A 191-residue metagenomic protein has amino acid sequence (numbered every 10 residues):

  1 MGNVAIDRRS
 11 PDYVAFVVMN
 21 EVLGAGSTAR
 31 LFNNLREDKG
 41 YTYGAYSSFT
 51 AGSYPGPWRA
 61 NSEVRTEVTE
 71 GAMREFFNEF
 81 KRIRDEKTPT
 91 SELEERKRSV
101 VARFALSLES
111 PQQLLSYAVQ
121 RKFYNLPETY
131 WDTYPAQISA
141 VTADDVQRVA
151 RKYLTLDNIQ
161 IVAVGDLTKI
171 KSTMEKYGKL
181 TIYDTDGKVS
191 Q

Functional and structural regions predicted by a protein language model:
M1, Y13, T173-E175: Short acidic, glycine/serine/threonine-rich loops at helix termini
M1-D7, F16-M19, N33-D85, T90-V141 (+1 more regions): M16 family metallopeptidases and their MPP-like homologs
P11, E70-G71, I170-T173: Extracytoplasmic/secreted cell-surface and envelope-processing proteins
V14-M19, L23, L31, R36 (+3 more regions): PPIase-associated folding chaperone regions across multiple families
T28-A29, S110, L114, G187-S190: A C-terminal, polar beta->alpha supersecondary segment
R30-L31, K169: Short Gly/charged-rich anion-binding patches and loops
A143-D144, R148-Q191: Proteolytic maturation boundary segments
